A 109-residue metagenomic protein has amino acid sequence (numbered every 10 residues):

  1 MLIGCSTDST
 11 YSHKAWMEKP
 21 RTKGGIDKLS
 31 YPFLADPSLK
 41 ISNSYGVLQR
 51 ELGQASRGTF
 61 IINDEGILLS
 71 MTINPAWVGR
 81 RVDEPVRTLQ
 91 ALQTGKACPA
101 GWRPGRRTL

Functional and structural regions predicted by a protein language model:
M1-L109: Chalcogenol-based redox active-site neighborhoods
